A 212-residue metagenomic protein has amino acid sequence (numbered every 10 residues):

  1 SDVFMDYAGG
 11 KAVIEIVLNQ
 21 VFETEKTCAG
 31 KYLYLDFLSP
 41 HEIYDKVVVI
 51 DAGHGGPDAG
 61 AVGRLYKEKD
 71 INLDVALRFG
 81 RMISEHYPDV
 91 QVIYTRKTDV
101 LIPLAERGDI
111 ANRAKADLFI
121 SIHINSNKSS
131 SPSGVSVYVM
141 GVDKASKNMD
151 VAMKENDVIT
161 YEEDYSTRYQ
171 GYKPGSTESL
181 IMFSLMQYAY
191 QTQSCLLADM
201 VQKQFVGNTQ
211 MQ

Functional and structural regions predicted by a protein language model:
S1, T209-Q212: Short, intrinsically disordered, charge-balanced linker/junction segments flanking boundaries in proteins
S1-V48, K67, I71-D74, E85: Signal-peptide-cleaved, periplasmic/extracellular N-terminal interaction regions immediately downstream of the signal
V21, P88-D89, Q210: Residue-level recognition of short, structured coil/turn motifs that connect secondary structure elements
S39-E178, F183, Q187-D199: Catalytic-core regions of hydrolytic enzymes
M200, Q204-N208: Generic non-transmembrane alpha-helical segments
